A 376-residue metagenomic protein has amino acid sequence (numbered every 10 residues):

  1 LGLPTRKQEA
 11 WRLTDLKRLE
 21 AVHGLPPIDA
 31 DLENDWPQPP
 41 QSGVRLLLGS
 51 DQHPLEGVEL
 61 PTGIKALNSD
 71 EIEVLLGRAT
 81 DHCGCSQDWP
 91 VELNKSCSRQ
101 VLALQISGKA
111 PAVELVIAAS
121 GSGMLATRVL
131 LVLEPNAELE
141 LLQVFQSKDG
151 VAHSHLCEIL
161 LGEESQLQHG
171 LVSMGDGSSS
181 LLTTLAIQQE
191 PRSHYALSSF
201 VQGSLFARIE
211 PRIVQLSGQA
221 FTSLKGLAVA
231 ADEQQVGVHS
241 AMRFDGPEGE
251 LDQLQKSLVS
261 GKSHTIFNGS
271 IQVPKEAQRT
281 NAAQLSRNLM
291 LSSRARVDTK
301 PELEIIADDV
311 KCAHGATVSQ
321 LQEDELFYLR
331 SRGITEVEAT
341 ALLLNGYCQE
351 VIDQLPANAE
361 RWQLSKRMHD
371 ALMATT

Functional and structural regions predicted by a protein language model:
L1-N94, S98-Q100, P111, L254: N-terminal amphipathic, basic helical "cap/leader" segment at the start of enzyme domains
L75-I334, C348, I352-T376: Conserved beta-strand/loop scaffold segments within soluble protein domains that form the structured core and edges
